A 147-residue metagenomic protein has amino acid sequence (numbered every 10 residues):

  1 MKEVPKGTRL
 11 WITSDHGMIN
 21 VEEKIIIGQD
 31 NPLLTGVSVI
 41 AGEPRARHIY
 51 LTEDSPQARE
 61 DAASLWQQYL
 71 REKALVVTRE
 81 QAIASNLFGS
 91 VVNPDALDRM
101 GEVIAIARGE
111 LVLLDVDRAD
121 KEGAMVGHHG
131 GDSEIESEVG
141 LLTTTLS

Functional and structural regions predicted by a protein language model:
M1-S147: Feature captures the catalytic ectodomains and active-site-proximal regions of enzymes that hydrolyze or transfer
